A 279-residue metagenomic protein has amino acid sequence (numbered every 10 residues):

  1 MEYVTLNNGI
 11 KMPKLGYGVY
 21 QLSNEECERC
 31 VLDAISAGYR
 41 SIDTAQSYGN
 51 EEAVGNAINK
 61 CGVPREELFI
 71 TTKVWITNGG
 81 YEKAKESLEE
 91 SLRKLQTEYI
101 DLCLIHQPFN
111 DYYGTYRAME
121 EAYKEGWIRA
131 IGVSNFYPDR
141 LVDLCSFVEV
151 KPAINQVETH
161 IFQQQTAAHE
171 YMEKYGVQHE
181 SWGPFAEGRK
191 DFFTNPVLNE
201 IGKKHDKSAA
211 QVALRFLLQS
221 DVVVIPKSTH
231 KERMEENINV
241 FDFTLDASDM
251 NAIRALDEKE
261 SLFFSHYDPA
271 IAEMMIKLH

Functional and structural regions predicted by a protein language model:
M1-L68, F185, H279: N-terminal binding-site loop/beta-alpha segment at the start of enzyme catalytic domains that lines or forms
M1-V4, E52, N56-N59, L88-E90 (+2 more regions): Alpha-helical scaffolding within the catalytic cores of extracellular/periplasmic polymer-degrading hydrolases
N7, A84-L104, E121-E125: CE4/NodB-like, metal-dependent polysaccharide N-deacetylase domain that modifies extracellular/periplasmic N-acetylated
L22-A34, G80-L95, G114, D139-L141 (+1 more regions): Short, acidic/polar
L22-E25, A45-A53, T77-E82, P108-Y113 (+2 more regions): Acidic-and-aromatic substrate-binding clefts and catalytic sites of carbohydrate-active enzymes
S41, Y99-L102, A130, I154: Residues at the N-termini of beta-strands
R65-N78, D101-P108, N135: A short, structured active-site edge motif that brings together acidic residues
Q107-H279: Beta/alpha (TIM)-barrel catalytic core signal, keyed to glycine-rich beta->alpha loops juxtaposed to Asp/Glu that bind
